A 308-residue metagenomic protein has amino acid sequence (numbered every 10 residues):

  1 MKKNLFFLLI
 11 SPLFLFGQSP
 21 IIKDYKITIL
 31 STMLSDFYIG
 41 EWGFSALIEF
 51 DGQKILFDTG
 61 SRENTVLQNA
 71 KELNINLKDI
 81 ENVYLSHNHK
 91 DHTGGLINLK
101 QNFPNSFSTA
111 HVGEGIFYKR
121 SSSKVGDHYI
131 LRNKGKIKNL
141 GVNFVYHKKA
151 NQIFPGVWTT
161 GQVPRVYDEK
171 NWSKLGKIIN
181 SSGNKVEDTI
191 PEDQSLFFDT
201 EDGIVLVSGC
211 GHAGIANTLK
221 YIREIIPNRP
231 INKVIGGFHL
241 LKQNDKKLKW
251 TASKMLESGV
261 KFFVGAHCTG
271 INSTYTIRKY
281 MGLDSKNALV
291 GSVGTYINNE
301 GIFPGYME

Functional and structural regions predicted by a protein language model:
N4-L15: Sec-dependent N-terminal signal peptides
Y25-L73, T189, D193-S208: Conserved beta-strand hairpin/beta-sheet module of binuclear metal-dependent hydrolase folds, prominently
S31-M33, T59-S61, N88, E114-I116 (+5 more regions): Active-site metal-binding loops of divalent metal-dependent hydrolases
I39, Q53-N82, N171, K177-I178 (+1 more regions): Pre-active-site segment of Zn-dependent metallo-hydrolases
N64-G115, E224-K233: Active-site metal-binding motif and surrounding structural segment of the metallo-beta-lactamase
H89-N98, V186-V293: Cap/insert and terminal regions of metallo-dependent hydrolase folds
G115-Q194, L256, N287-I302, Y306: Metallo-beta-lactamase
